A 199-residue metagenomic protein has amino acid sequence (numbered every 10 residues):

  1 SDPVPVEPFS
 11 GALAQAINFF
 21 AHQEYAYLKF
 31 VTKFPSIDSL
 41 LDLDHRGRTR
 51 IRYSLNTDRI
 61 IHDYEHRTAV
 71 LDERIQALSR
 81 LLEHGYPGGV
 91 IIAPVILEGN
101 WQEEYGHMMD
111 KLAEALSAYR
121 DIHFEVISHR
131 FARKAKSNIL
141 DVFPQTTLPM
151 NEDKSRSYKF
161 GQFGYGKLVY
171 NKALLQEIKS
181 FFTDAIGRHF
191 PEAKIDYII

Functional and structural regions predicted by a protein language model:
S1-S39, L43-R74, P87-I91, H123-E125: Core AdoMet radical
A12, A16, E73-A77, E104-L112 (+2 more regions): A general structural detector for well-ordered alpha-helical segments in enzyme core domains, enriched
F19-H22, R80, K111, A185: Alpha-helical scaffold elements within enzyme catalytic domains, especially in hydrolases
K29-F30, E98-D110: Active-site glycine- and acidic-residue-rich loops that bind and position anionic ligands or nucleotide-like cofactors
D38, I96-E103, A132-R133: Acidic-and-aromatic substrate-binding clefts and catalytic sites of carbohydrate-active enzymes
R67-L71, E98, Q102, K172: Flexible, glycine- and charge-enriched loops at secondary-structure boundaries
L82, P87-G89, V95: Long, hydrophobic N-terminal alpha-helical segment
D110-I199: Auxiliary Fe-S-binding modules of radical SAM enzymes
